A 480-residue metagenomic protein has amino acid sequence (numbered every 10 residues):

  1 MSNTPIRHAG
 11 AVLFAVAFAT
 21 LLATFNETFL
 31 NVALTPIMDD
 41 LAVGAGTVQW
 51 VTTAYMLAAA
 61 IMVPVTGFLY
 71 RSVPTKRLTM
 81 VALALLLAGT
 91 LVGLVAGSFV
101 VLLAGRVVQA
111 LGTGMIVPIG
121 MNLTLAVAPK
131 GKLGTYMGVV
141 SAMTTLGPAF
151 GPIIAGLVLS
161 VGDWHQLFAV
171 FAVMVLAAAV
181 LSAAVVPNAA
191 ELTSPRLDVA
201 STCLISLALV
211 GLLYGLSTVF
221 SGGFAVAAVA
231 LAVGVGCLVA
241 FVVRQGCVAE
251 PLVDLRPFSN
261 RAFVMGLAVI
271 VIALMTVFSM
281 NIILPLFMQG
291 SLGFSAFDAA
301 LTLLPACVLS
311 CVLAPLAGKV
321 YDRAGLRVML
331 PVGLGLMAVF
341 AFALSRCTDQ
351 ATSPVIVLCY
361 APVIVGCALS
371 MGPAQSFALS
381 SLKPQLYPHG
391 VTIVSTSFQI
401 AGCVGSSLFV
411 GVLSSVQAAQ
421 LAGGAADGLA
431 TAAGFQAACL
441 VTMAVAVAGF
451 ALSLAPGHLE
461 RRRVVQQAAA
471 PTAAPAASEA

Functional and structural regions predicted by a protein language model:
M1-H8, P456-A480: Intrinsic disorder in cytosolic terminal tails and internal cytosolic loops of multi-pass membrane transporters
S2-G10, G131, A179-L209, G246-R261 (+3 more regions): Flexible interhelical linker loops that connect adjacent transmembrane helices in multi-pass membrane transporters
A9-F25, L30-L34, L41-G67, P74-T79 (+11 more regions): 12-transmembrane solute porter fold
L91-V92, L157, V210, Y214 (+2 more regions): Alpha-helical transmembrane segments of multipass membrane proteins
F99, N188-S194, S217-F224, D349-Q350: Membrane-interface helix caps and helix-loop-helix hairpins in membrane proteins
V108-A142: Cytoplasmic helix-loop-helix junction between adjacent transmembrane helices in 12-TM secondary transporters
A172-E191, S206-T218, V233-V248, G449-G457: C-terminal membrane-cytosol helix-exit motif in multi-pass small-molecule transporters
